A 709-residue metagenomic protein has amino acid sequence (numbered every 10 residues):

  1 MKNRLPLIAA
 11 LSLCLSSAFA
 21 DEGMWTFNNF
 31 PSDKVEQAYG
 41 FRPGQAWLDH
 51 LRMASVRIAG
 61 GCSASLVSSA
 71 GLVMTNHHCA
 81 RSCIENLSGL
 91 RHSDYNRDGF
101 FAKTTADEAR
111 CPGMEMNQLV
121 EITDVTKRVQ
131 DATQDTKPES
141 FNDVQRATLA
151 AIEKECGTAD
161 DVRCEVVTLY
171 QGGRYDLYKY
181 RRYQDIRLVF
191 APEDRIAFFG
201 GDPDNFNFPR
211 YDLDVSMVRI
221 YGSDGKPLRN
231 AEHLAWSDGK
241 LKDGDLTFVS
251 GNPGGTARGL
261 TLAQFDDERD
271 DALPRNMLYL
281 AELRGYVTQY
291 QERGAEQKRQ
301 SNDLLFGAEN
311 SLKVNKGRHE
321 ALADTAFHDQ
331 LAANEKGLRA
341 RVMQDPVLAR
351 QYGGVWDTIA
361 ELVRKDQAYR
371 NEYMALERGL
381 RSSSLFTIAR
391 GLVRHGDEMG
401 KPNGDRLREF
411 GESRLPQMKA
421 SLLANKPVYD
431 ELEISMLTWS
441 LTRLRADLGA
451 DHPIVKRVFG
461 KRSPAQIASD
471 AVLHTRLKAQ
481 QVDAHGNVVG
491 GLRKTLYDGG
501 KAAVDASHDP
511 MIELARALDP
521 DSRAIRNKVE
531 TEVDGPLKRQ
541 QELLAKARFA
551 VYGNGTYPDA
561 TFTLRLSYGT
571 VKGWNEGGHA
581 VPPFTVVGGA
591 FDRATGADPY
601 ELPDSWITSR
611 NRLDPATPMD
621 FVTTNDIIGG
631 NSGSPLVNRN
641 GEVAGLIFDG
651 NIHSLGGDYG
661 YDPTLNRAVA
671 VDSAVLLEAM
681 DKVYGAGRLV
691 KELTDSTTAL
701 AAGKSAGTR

Functional and structural regions predicted by a protein language model:
K2-R4, L15-R709: Terminal presequence/propeptide segments associated with secretion/organelle targeting and zymogen/polyprotein
P6-L11: Sec-dependent N-terminal signal peptides
